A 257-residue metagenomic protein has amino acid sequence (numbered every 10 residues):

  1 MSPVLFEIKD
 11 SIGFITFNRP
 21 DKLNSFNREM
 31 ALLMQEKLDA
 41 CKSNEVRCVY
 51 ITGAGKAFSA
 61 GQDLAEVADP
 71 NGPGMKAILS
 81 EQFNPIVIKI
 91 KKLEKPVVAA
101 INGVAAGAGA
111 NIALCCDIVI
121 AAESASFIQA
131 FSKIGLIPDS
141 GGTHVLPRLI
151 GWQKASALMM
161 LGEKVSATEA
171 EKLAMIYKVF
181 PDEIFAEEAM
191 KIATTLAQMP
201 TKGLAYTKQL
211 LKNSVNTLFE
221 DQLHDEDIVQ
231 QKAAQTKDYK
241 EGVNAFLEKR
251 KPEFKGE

Functional and structural regions predicted by a protein language model:
M1-A54, I88, I176: Conserved CoA-thioester-binding segment of acyl-CoA-metabolizing enzymes
I15, R19, L33-M34, I51 (+7 more regions): Terminal peptide-recognition signature
M30-M34, L79-Q82, I112, F185 (+1 more regions): Hydrophobic alpha-helical membrane-association signature
L32, G53-K89, A105, L218: Glycine- (often His-adjacent) and acidic-residue-rich active-site loop that binds/positions the CoA thioester
K89-L204, Q235-T236, E241-N244, R250 (+1 more regions): Crotonase-fold acyl-CoA enzyme core
L158-M160, L210-S214, V229-A234: Helix-loop "lid/cap" segments that line or gate small-molecule binding pockets
